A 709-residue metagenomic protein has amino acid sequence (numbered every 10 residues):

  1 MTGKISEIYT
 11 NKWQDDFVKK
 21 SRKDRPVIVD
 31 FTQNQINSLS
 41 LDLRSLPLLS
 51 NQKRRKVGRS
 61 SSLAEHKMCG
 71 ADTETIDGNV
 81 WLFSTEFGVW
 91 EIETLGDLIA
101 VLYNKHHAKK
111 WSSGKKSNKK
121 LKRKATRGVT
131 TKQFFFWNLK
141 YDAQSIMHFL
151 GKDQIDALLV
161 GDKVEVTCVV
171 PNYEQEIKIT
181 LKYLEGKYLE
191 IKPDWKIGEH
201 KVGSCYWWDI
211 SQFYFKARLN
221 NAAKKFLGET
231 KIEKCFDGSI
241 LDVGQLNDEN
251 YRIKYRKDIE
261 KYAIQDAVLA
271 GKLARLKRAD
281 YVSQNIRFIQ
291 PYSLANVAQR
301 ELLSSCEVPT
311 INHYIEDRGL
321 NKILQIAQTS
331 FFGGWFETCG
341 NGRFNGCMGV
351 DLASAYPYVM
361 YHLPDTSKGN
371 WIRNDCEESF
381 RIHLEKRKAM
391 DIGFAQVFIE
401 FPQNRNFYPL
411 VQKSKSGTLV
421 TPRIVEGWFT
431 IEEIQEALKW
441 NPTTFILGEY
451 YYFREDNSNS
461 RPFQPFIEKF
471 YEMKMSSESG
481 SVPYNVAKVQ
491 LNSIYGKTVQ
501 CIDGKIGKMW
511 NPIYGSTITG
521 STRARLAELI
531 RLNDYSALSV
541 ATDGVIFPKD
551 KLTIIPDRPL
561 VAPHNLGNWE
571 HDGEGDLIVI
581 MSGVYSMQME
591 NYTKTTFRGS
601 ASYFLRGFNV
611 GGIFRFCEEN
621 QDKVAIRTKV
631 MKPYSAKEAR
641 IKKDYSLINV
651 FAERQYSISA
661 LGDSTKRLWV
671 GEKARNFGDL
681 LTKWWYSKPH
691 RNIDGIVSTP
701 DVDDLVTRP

Functional and structural regions predicted by a protein language model:
T2-C69: N-terminal accessory regions of nucleic-acid-interacting proteins
E65-T75, M348-V350: Two-metal-ion RNase H-like nuclease active-site motif
G88-G244, Y262-A263: Conserved DEDDh/DEDDy metal-dependent 3′-5′ exonuclease domain
D142-K152, A353-N370, K549-I554: Short active-site loop/helix that positions an aromatic residue
K152-E165, K225-C235, R278, V282-S283 (+2 more regions): Cytochrome P450 catalytic domain signature, combining two hallmark sequence patches
D209, Q265-D266, G349-S354, L491 (+1 more regions): Catalytic palm active-site di-aspartate
R218-E307, L526: Acidic, Mg2+-coordinating catalytic module of metal-dependent nucleases/exonucleases that use a two-metal-ion mechanism
Y251, R278-C339, K368-N374, P402-L538 (+1 more regions): C-terminal, non-catalytic extensions of nucleic-acid polymerases
